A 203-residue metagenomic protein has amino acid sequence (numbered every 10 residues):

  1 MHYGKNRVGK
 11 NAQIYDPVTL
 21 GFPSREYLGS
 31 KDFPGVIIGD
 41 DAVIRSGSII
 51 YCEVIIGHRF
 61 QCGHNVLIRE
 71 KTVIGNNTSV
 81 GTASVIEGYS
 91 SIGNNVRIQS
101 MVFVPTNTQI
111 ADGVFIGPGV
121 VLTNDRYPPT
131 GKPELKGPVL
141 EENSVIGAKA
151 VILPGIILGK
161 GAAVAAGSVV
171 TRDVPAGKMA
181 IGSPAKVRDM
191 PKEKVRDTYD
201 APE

Functional and structural regions predicted by a protein language model:
M1-I14, V18-I181, K186-V187: Structural signal for interior beta-strand "rungs" in well-ordered beta-sheet cores of soluble enzyme domains
P191-P202: A glycine/serine/threonine-rich, flexible loop-to-helix segment that serves as the NAD(P) cofactor-binding "lid"
